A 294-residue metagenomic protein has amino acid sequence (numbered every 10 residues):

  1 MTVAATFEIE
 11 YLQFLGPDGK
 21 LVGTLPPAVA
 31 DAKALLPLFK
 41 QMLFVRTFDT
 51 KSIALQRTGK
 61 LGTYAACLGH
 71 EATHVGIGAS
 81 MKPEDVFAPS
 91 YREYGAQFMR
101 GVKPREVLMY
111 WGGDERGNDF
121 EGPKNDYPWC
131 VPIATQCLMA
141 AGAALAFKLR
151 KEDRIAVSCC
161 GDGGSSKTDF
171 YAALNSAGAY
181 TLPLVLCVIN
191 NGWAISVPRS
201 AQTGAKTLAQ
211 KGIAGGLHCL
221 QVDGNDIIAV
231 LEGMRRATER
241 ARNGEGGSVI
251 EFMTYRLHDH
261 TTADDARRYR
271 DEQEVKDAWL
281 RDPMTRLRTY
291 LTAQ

Functional and structural regions predicted by a protein language model:
M1-P27: Charged, compositionally biased N-terminal leader segments and the immediate start of the first structured element
L12-G19, K40-I53: N-terminal glycine-rich anion-binding loops that anchor highly charged ligand groups
G16, P89, Q221-D223: Structural signal for conserved beta-strand scaffold positions within catalytic alpha/beta enzyme cores
A34-L38: Short, contiguous, helix-prone interaction/anchoring segments in small proteins
T47-T50, A54-Y180, P198-G204, A209-G216: Cofactor-binding active-site loop characterized by glycine-rich and histidine/acidic residues
P128, P132-Q294: Glycine-rich ThDP/TPP pyrophosphate-binding loop and its adjacent helix/strand module within ThDP-dependent enzymes
